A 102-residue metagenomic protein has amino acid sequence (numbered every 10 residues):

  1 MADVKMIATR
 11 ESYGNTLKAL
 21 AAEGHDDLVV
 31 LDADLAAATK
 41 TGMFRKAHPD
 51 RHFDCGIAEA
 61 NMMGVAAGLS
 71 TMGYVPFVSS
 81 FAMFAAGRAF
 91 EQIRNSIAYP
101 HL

Functional and structural regions predicted by a protein language model:
M1-L102: Thiamine diphosphate
